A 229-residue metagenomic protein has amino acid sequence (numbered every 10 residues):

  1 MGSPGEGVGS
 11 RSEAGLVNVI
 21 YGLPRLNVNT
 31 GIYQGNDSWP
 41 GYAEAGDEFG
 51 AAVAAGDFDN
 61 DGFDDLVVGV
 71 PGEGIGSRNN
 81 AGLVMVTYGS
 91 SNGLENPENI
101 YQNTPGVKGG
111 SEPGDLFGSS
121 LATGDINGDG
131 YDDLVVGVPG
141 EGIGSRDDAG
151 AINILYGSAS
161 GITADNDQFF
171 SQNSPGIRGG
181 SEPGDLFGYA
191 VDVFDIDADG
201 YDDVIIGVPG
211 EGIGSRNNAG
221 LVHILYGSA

Functional and structural regions predicted by a protein language model:
M1-A229: Conserved beta-strand/short-helix segments that make up beta-rich extracellular adhesion/recognition modules
